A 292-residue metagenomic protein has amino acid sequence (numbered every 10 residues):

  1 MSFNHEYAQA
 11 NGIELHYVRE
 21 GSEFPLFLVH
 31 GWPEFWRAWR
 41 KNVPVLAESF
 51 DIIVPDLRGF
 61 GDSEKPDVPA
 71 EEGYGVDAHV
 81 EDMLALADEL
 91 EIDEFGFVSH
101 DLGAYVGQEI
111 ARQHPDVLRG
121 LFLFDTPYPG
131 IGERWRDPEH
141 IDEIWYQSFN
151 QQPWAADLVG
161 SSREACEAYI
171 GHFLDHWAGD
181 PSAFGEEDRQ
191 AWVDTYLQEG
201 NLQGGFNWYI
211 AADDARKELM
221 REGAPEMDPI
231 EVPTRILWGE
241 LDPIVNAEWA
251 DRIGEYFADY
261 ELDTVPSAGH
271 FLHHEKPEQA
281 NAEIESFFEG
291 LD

Functional and structural regions predicted by a protein language model:
S2, E14-L15, P25, I53 (+5 more regions): Flexible "cap/lid" subdomain of the alpha/beta-hydrolase fold that forms the substrate-access gate
N4-A10: Short acidic-hydrophobic surface loop/beta-edge motif
N11-R19: A short loop-to-beta-strand scaffold at the N-terminal edge of the catalytic core in hydrolase folds
V18-K65: Conserved HGGG/HGGXW glycine-rich cap/lid loop of the alpha/beta-hydrolase fold
P33, Y74-D77, E278: Conserved phosphate-coordination/catalytic loops
F35-W36, Y105, A268-G269: A short, glycine- and basic residue-enriched loop/turn that sits immediately adjacent to a domain's principal
A268-P277, N281: Catalytic histidine-centered segment of alpha/beta-hydrolase-like enzymes
